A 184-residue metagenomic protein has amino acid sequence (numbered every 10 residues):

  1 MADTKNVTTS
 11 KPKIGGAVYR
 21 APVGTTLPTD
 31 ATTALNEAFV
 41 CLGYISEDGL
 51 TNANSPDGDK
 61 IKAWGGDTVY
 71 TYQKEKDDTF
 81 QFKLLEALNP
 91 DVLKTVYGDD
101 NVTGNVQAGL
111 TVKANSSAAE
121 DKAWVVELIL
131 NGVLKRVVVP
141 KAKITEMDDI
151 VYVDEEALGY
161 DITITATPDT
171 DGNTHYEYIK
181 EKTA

Functional and structural regions predicted by a protein language model:
M1-G43: Polar/acidic, low-complexity leader/linker segments enriched in S/T/G and N/D
S46-D48, K76-F80, A108, E120-K122: A generic structural signal for short beta-strands and their flanking turns/coil linkers
A53-F80: Short, solvent-exposed beta-alpha or beta-beta edge segments that form flexible loop/patches at the rim of ligand
D67-Y70, V126, I150-Y152: Beta-strand-rich interaction surfaces with strong enrichment in secreted/lumenal proteins
Y70-P90, E155-D169: Oligomerization/assembly interface segments of phage tail-like spikes and tubes
P90-V137: Short helix-loop boundary/capping segments
L134-A184: Mixed-charge, glycine-accented linear interaction segment located at domain edges/termini
